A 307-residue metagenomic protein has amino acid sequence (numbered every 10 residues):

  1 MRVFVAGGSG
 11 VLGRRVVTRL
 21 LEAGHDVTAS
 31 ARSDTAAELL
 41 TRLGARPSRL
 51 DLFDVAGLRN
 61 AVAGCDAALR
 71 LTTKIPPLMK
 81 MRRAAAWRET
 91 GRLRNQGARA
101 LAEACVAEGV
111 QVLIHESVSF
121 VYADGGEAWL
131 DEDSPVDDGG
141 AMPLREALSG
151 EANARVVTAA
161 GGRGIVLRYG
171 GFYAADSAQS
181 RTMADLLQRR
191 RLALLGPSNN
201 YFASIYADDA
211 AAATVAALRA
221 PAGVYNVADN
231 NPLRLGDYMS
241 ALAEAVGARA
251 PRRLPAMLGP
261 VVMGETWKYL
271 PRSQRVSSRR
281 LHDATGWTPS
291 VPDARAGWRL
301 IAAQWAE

Functional and structural regions predicted by a protein language model:
R2, R15, A211-E265, W305-E307: Mid/C-terminal beta-alpha module of Rossmann-like enzyme folds, strongest in SDR-family dehydrogenases/epimerases
V3-A23: N-terminal Rossmann NAD(P)H-binding glycine-rich loop of SDR-like oxidoreductase domains
R32-Q96, A100, A104: NAD(P)H-binding glycine-rich loop region in Rossmannoid oxidoreductase-like domains and their noncatalytic homologs
W87-E89, Q96-A141: Conserved Rossmann-fold NAD(P)-dependent oxidoreductase catalytic core, especially the SDR/UDP-sugar
S117-V118, E151-A175: Conserved beta-loop-beta element that borders a ligand/cofactor-binding pocket
E146-S149, S177-A184, L195-A216, G223: Substrate-positioning beta->alpha
A207, G236-S240, P260-T288: Conserved C-terminal active-site "lid" loop/helix of NAD(P)H-dependent oxidoreductases that clamps the redox cofactor
P292-E307: Amphipathic terminal alpha-helices
